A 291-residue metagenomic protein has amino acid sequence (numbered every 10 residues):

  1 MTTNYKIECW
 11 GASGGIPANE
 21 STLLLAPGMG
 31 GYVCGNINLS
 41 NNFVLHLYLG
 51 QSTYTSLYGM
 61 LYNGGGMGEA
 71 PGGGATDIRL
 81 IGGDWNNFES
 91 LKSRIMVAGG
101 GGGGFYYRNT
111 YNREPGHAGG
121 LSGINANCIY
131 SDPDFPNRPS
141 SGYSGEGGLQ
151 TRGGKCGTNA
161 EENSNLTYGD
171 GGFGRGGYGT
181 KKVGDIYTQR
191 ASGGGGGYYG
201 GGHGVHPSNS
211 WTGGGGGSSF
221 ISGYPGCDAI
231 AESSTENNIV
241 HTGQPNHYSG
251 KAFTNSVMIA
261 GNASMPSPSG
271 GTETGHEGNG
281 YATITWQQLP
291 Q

Functional and structural regions predicted by a protein language model:
M1-K6, S40-V44: Extended extracellular/luminal ectodomain segments enriched in beta-structured repeat modules
S13: C-terminal reverse transcriptase regions that engage the nucleic-acid substrate
I16-G31: Short, surface-exposed beta-strand/strand-loop-strand elements in extracellular ectodomains
P27-G142, G202: Secretome/extracellular-domain signature
P115-V183, T188: Intrinsically disordered, low-complexity terminal/linker regions enriched in Pro/Ser/Gly and acidic residues
Y168-Q291: Extracellular low-complexity, Gly/Ser/Thr-rich intrinsically disordered linkers and protease-sensitive activation/hinge
